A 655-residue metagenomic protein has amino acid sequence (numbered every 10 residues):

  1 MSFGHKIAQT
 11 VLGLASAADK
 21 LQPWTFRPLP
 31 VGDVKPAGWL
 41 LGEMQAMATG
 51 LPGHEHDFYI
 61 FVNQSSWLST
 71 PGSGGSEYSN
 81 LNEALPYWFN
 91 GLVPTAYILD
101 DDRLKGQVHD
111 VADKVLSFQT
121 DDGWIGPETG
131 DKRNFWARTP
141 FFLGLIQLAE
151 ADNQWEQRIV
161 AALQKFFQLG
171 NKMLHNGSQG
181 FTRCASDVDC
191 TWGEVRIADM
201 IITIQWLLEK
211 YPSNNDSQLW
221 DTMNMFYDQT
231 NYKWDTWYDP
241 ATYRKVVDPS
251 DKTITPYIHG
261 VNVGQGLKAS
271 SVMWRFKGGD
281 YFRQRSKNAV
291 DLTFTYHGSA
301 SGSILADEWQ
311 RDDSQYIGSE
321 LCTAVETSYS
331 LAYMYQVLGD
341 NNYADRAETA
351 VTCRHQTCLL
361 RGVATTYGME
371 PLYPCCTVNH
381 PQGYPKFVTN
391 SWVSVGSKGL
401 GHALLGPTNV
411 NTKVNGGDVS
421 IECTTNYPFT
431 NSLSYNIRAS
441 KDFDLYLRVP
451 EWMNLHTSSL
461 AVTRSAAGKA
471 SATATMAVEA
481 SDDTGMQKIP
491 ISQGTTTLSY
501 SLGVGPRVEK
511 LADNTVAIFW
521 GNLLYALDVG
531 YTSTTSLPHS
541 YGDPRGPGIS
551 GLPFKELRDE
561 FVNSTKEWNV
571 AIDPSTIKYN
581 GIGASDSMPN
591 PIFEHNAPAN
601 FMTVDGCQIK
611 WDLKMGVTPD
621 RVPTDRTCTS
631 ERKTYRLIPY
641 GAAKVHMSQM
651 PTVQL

Functional and structural regions predicted by a protein language model:
F3-D102, D131-Q154, E194-S213, S250-F294 (+3 more regions): Aromatic (Trp/Tyr) and acidic
T70-Y78, P86, T95-W237, A241: Extended ligand-binding groove/face enriched in aromatic
W234-H259: A surface-exposed regulatory interaction patch that couples sensing to output across bacterial transport/metabolic
S286, D345-E348, C353-L433, S501-L655: C-terminal beta-rich recognition modules with glycine/proline-rich loops and embedded aromatic residues
S440, G494, G521-L523: Tight coil/turn sites that cap or link beta-strands
F443-Y446, K488-K510: C-terminal beta-strand-rich structural cap/linker in extracellular carbohydrate-active enzymes
L455-P490, V508-L511: Solvent-exposed beta-strand/loop surfaces of large extracellular or lumenal domains
